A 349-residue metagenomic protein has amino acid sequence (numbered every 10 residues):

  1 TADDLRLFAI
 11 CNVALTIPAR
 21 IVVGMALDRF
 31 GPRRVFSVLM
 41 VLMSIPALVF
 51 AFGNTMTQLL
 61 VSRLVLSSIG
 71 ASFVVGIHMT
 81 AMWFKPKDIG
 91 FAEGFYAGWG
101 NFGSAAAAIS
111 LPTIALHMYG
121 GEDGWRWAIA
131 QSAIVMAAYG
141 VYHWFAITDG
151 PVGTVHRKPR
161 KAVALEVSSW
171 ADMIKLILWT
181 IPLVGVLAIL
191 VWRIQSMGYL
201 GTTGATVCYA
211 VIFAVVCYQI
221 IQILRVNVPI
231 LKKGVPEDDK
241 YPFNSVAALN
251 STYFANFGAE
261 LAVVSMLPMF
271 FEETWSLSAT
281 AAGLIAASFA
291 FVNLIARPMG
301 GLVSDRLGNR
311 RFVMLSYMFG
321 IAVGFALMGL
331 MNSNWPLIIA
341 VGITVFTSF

Functional and structural regions predicted by a protein language model:
N12-I21, A71, A105, A290-L294 (+1 more regions): Residue-level signature of mid-helix packing/kink "hotspots" within the transmembrane helices of 12-pass Major
A19-G31, R297-N309: Helix-to-loop junctions at the C-terminal end of transmembrane segments in multipass secondary transporters
R33-F36, L59, V313-M314: Primarily marks hydrophobic transmembrane alpha-helices of the MFS/SLC 12-helix fold
S62-W99: Cytoplasmic helix-loop-helix junction between adjacent transmembrane helices in 12-TM secondary transporters
G90-A115: Glycine-rich segments within core transmembrane alpha-helices of 12-TM secondary carriers
I134-R160, W179-S196, A210-I230: C-terminal membrane-cytosol helix-exit motif in multi-pass small-molecule transporters
W179-A214, N244-A287: Extracytoplasmic gate region of multi-pass secondary transporters
R310-F349: C-terminal transmembrane helical hairpin of 12-TM major facilitator-type secondary transporters
